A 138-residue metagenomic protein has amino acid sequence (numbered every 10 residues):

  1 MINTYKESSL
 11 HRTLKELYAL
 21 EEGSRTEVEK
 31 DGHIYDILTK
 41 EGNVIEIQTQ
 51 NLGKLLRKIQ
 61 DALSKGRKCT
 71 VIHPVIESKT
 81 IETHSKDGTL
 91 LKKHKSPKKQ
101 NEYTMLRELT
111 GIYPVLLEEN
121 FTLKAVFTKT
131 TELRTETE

Functional and structural regions predicted by a protein language model:
M1-I34, L38, G88, N101-Y103 (+1 more regions): Acidic-basic catalytic patches of nuclease active cores, encompassing PD-(D/E)XK and other metal-cofactor nuclease
Y35-N51, L55, A62, T70: Conserved catalytic cores of phosphodiester-cleaving nucleases, focusing on short active-site segments
G42, Q50-G53, I76-K79, T130-E132: Short, charged/polar surface micro-motifs in flexible loops or helix N-caps
L56-K58, T80-S85, T135-T137: Short, conserved acidic/polar surface loops in the N-terminal third of protein domains
Q60-S64, P114-L117: Short, charge-rich binding segments
K65-C69, F121: Short glycine-/polar-rich loops that comprise or flank the Walker A/P-loop and associated switch/sensor motifs
K68-I112: Long, charge-dense
K93-E138: Long, low-complexity, charged/polar intrinsically disordered regions in eukaryotic proteins
